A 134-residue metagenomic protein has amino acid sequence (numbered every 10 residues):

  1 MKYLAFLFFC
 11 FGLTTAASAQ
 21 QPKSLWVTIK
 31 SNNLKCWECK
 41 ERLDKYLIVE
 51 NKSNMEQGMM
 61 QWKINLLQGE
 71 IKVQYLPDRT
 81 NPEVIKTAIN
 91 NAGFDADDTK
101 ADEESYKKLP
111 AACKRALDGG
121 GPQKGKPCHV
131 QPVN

Functional and structural regions predicted by a protein language model:
M1-S24: Bacterial Sec-dependent N-terminal signal peptides
Q21-N33: Short glycine-/aliphatic-rich beta-strand segments at the starts of folded cytosolic domains
S24, K40-E83, T87: N-terminal, post-signal-peptide region of Sec/Tat-exported proteins
S31-E41: Short, surface-exposed ligand-recognition loops at beta-strand->loop->(often short) alpha-helix junctions that present
N33, Y75-R79, K100-E103: A mature extracytoplasmic/lumenal domain signature
N65-G69, E103-P110: Acidic helix-start/capping segments at beta-turn-to-alpha-helix junctions
G93-S105: Conserved short beta-strand edge segments in small beta-sheet-based binding/regulatory domains
Y106-V133: Short, low-order "capping/linker" segments at domain edges
